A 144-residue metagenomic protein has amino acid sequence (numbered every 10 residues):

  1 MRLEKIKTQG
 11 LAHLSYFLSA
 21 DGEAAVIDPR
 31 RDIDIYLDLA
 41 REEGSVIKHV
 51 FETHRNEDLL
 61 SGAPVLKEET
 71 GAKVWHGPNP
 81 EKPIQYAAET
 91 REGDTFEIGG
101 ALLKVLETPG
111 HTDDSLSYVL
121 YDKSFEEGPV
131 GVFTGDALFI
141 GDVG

Functional and structural regions predicted by a protein language model:
M1-V46, Y118-G135: Conserved beta-strand hairpin/beta-sheet module of binuclear metal-dependent hydrolase folds, prominently
V26-I27, K48-N56, V74-P78, E107-G110 (+1 more regions): Active-site neighborhood of phospho(di)ester-bond hydrolases with catalytic His/Asp-centered motifs
I33-W75: Active-site metal-binding motif and surrounding structural segment of the metallo-beta-lactamase
D34, R55-L60, E81-I84, D113-D114 (+1 more regions): Active-site environment of divalent metal-dependent phosphoester hydrolases
W75-E97: Glycine/small-residue-rich loop that forms an oxyanion/phosphate-binding "nest" at active or ligand-binding sites
G100-V119: Pocket-forming structural segment of enzyme catalytic cores
V132, L138-G144: Contiguous mid-protein beta-loop-alpha structural module that forms a pocket-lining wall or clamp of enzyme active
